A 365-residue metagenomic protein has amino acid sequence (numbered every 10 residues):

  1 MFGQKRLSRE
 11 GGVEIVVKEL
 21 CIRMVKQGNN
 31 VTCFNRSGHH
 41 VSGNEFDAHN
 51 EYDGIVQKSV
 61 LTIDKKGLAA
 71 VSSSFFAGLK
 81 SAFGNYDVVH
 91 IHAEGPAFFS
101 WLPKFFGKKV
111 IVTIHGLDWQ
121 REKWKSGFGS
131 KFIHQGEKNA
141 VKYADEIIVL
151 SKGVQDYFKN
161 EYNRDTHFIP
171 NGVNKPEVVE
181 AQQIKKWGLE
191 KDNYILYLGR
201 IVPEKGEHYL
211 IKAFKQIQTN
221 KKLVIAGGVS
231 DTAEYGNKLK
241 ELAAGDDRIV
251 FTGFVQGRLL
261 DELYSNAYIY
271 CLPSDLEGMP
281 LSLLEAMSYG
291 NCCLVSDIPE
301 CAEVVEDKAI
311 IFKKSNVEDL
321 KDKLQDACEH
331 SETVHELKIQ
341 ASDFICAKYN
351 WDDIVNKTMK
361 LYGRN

Functional and structural regions predicted by a protein language model:
I15, N193, Y197, V202-Q216: A conserved mid-protein helix/loop that constitutes part of the nucleotide-sugar donor-binding site
S37-H39, V173, L198, K222-N237 (+1 more regions): Glycosyltransferase donor-sugar binding loop
L79-A82, F105, G129-I147: Membrane-proximal helix-turn-helix segments that form the acceptor-binding/catalytic region of lipid-linked
G236-R258: Nucleotide-activated donor-binding/catalytic signature segment of Leloir-type glycosyltransferases, i.e., the conserved
F254-V255, E262-A267: Short alpha-helical donor nucleotide-sugar binding micro-motif in glycosyltransferases
D275: Aromatic "clamp/platform" in nucleotide-sugar-dependent glycosyltransferases that forms part of the donor/acceptor
C292-V295: Short hydrophobic beta-strand element within catalytic cores of glycosyltransferases and related nucleotide-activated
I310-E318, D326-E332: Conserved acidic donor-binding segment of nucleotide-sugar-dependent glycosyltransferases
